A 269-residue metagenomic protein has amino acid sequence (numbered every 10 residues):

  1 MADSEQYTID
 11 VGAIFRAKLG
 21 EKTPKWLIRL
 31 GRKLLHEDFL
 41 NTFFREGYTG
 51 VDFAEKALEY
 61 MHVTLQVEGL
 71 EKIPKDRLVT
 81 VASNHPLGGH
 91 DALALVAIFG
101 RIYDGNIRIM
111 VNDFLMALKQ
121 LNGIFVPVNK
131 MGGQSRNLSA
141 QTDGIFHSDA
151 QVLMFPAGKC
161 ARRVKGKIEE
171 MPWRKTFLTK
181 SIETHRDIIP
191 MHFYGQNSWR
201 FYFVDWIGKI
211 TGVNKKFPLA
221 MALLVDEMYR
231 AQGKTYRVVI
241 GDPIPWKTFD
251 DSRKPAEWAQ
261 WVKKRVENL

Functional and structural regions predicted by a protein language model:
M1-V79, H85, H90-A94, D104 (+2 more regions): Membrane-anchoring hydrophobic helices of lipid-metabolizing enzymes
A2-Y7, V11, L138-L269: Non-catalytic C-terminal accessory region of glycerolipid acyltransferases and related lyso-lipid remodeling enzymes
K56-H62, V128-Q134, G166-K167: Short, flexible loop segments at the rims of nucleotide/cofactor-binding pockets, characterized by
T80-A82, F125, L153-F155: Structural motif
L87-D91, G133-Q134, E169-W173: Short, glycine/acidic-rich beta->alpha junctions
L93-F99, K167-I168: "Short basic amphipathic alpha-helical interaction patches in structured regions
V96-I102, S181-E183: Short, surface-exposed basic-aromatic patches at helix termini and helix-loop junctions that form
R101-S135, S139-H147: Conserved nucleotide-cofactor-binding alpha/beta core module
